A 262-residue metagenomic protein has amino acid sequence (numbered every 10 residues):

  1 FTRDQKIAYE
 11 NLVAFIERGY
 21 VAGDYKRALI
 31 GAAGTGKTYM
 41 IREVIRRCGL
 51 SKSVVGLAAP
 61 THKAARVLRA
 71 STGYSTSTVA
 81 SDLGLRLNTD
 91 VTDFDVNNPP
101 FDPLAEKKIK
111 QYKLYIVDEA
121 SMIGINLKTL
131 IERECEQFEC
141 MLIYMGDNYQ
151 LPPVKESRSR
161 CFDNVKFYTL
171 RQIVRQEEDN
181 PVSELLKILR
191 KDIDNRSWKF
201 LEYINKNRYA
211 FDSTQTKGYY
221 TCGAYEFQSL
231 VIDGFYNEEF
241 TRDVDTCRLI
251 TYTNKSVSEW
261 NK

Functional and structural regions predicted by a protein language model:
A8-I16, Y20-R27, C140, Y149-K262: Conserved helicase motor core of P-loop NTPases
K26-Y39: Walker A/P-loop nucleotide-binding motif
A32, P60, Y252: P-loop (Walker A) phosphate-binding loop of NTP-binding proteins
M40, V44: Hydrophobic positions on the alpha1 helix immediately C-terminal to the Walker A/P-loop
V54, Q111-L114, F138-Y144: Loop/turn-to-beta-strand initiation segments
G56-Q111: Inter-Walker segment of RecA-like/P-loop motor cores
D118-E119, G146-N148: Walker B catalytic acidic pair
N126-C140, R158-R160: Short, conserved "post-DEAD/DEAH" coupling segment immediately C-terminal to helicase motif II within the SF2/RecA-like
